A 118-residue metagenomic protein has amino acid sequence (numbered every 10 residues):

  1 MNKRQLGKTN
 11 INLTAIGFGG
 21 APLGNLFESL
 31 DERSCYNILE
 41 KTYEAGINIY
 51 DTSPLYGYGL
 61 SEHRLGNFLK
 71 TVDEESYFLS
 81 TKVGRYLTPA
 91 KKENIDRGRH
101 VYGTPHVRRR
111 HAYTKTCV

Functional and structural regions predicted by a protein language model:
M1-Y77, R85-L87: N-terminal binding-site loop/beta-alpha segment at the start of enzyme catalytic domains that lines or forms
F27, E44, A90-V118: Glycine/proline-rich, positively charged, aromatic-decorated active-site loop/lid region on the catalytic face
R33, E75, V83, K92-N94 (+1 more regions): Intrinsic disorder/low-complexity segments enriched in polar/small residues
